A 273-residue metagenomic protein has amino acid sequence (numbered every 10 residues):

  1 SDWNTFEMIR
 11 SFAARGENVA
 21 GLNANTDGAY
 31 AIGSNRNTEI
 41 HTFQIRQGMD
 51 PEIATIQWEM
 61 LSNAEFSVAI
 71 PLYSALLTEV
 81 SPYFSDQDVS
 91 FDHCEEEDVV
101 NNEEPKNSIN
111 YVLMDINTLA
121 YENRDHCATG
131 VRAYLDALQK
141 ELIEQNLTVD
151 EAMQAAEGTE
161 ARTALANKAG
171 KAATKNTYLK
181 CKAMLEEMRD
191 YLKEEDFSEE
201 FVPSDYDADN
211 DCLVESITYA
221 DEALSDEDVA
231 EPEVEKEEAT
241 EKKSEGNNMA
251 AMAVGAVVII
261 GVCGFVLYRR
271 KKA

Functional and structural regions predicted by a protein language model:
S1-E231: C-terminus-biased signal that marks the final domain/tail of proteins
T218-D221, E233, E238, R270: N-terminal regions of proteins, emphasizing targeting and processing segments when present
D228-N247: Short, aromatic-rich amphipathic segments at membrane interfaces that lie adjacent to a transmembrane helix or signal
A230, E235, V258-I259, L267: N-terminal non-cleavable signal-anchor helices
E238-E241, A251-M252, R269: Eukaryotic, compositionally biased intrinsically disordered regions
E245-A256: Short, hydrophobic alpha-helical membrane anchors of single-pass surface/secreted proteins
G261-A273: C-terminal membrane-anchoring or membrane-association module
